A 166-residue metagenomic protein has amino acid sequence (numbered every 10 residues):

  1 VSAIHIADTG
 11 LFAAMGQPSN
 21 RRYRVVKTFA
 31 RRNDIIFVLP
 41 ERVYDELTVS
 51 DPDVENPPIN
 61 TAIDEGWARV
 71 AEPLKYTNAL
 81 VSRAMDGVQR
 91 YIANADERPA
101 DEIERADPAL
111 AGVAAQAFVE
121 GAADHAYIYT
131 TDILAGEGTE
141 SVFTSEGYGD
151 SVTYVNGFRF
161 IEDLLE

Functional and structural regions predicted by a protein language model:
A3-E120, D124, G136-F143, R159: Active-site-proximal, substrate-binding regions of enzyme catalytic domains and RNA-binding/basic surfaces
H125-D132: Acidic beta-strand-to-loop metal/phosphate-binding motif
Y148: C-terminal binding/interaction regions
S151-E166: Short, flexible loop segments at boundaries between secondary-structure elements
